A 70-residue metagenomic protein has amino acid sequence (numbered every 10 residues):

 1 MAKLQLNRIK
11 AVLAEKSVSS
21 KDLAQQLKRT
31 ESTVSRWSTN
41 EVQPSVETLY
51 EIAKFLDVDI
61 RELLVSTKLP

Functional and structural regions predicted by a protein language model:
M1-S19: A short, Lys/Arg-rich alpha-helix, primarily the initiator
A14, Q25, K54: Alpha-helical residues within the helix-turn-helix
K21, S32, R61: Key DNA-contact positions within bacterial/archaeal DNA-binding proteins
R29-P44: Recognition helix of helix-turn-helix/homeodomain-like DNA-binding domains that insert into the DNA major groove
S38, L56, L64-T67: DNA major-groove recognition helix of helix-turn-helix
E47-E62: DNA major-groove recognition helix of helix-turn-helix/homeodomain DNA-binding modules
